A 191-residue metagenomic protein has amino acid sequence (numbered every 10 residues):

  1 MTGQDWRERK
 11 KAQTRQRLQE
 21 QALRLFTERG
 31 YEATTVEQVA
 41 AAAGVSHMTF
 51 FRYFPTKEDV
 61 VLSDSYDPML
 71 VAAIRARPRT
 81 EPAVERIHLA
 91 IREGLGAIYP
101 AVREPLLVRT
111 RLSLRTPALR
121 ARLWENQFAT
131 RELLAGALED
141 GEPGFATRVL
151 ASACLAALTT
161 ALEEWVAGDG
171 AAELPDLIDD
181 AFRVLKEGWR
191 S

Functional and structural regions predicted by a protein language model:
M1-R29, A33-V45, L62, M69: Basic, helix-initiating cap at the start of DNA-binding domains
F26, T35-V36, K57-S65, V84-I87 (+1 more regions): Amphipathic alpha-helical segments enriched in hydrophobic/aromatic and basic residues that form the DNA-contacting
A41, P55-T56: Residue-level detection of the helix-turn-helix DNA-binding "recognition helix"
V45-F54: Short hydrophobic/aromatic patch on the recognition helix
V71-V108: Hydrophobic alpha-helical connector segments
I98-A101, L138, A161-D169: Secondary-structure edge/capping motif, primarily at the C-terminal ends of alpha-helices and the immediately following
P117-G141, R148-S152, T160: Amphipathic alpha-helical packing segments from all-alpha helical-bundle domains
E164, G170-S191: C-terminal peripheral helix-coil segments that are non-catalytic and often amphipathic
